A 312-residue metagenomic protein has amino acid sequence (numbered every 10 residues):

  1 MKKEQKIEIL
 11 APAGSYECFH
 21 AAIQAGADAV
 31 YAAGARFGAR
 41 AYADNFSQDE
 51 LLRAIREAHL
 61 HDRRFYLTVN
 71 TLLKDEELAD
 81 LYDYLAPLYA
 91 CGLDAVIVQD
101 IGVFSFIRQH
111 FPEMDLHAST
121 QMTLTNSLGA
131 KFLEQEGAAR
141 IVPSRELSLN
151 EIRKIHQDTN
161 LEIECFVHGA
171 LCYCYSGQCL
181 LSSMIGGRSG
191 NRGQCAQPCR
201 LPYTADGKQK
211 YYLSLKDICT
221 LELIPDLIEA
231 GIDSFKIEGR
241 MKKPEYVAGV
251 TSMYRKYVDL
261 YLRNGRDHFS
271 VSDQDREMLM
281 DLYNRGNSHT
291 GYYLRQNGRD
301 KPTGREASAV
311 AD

Functional and structural regions predicted by a protein language model:
M1-Q24, A29-R36, I55, H61-T71 (+5 more regions): Surface-exposed amphipathic alpha-helical tracts and adjacent flexible/coil segments at the periphery of soluble enzymes
R40-H59: Glycine-rich, positively charged N-terminal anion/phosphate-binding segment
G102-V103: Alpha-helix capping/helix-boundary segments
I107: RNase H-like DDE/DDD metal-dependent nuclease/strand-transfer catalytic core used by mobile genetic elements
T123: Beta/alpha (TIM)-barrel catalytic core signal, keyed to glycine-rich beta->alpha loops juxtaposed to Asp/Glu that bind
S127-L128: Conserved nucleotide-cofactor-binding alpha/beta core module
